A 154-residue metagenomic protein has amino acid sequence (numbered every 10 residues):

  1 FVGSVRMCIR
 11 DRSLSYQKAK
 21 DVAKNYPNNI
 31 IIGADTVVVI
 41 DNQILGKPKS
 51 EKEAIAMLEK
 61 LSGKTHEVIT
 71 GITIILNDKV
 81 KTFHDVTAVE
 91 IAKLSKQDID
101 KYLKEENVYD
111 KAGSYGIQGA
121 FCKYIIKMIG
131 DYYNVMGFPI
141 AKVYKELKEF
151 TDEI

Functional and structural regions predicted by a protein language model:
F1-I9: Single conserved hydrophobic/aromatic residue that forms the stacking wall/gate of nucleotide- or nucleobase-binding
R10-I154: Anionic-ligand binding patches
